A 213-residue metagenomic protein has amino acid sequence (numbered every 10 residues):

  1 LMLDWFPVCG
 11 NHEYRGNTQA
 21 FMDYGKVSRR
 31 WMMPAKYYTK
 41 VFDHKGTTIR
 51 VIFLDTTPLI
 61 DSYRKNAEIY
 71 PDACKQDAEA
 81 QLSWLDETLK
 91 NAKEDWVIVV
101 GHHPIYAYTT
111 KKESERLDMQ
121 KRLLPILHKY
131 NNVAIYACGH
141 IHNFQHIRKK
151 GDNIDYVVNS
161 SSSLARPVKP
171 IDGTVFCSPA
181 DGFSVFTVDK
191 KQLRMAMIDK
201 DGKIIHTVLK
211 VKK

Functional and structural regions predicted by a protein language model:
L1-W96, E113-S114, D118, R122-I135 (+2 more regions): Extended active-site neighborhood of metal-dependent phosphoesterases/phosphodiesterases
C9-G10, G101-H103, M197: A cross-domain feature marking catalytic cores of carbohydrate-active enzymes and several ubiquitous metabolic/repair
A92-T110: Short acidic, glycine-rich surface-loop motifs adjacent to enzyme active sites
R148, M197-I198, L209: Short clusters of small/polar residues that mark proteolytic maturation junctions
Q192-M195, I204: Hydrophobic residues embedded in beta-strands of well-ordered beta-sheets
D201-K213: Acidic, His/Gly-rich catalytic cores of divalent-metal-dependent hydrolytic chemistry
